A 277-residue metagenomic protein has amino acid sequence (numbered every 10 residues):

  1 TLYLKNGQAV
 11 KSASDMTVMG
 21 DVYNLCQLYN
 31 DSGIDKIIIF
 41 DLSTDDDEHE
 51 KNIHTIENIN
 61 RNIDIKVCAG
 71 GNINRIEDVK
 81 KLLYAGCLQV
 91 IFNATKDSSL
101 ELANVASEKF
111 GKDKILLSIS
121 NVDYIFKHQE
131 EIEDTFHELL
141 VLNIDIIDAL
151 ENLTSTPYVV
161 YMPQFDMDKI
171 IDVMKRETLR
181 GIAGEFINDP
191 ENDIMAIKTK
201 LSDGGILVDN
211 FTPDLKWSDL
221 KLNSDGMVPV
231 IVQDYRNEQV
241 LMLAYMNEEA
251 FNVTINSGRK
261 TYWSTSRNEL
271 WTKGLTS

Functional and structural regions predicted by a protein language model:
T1-I65, I73-E77, K81, K112-L117 (+2 more regions): Conserved N-terminal beta1-alpha1 strand-loop-helix module at the mouth
T1-L2, N6, D15-V18, D113-V122 (+2 more regions): Active-site pocket-lining/capping segments in soluble small-molecule metabolic enzymes
N30, I56-R61, L83, A103-G111 (+3 more regions): Surface-exposed amphipathic alpha-helices with a cationic face
T44, K80-L102, L140-I147, P163-A196: Glycine-rich phosphate-binding active-site loops on the catalytic face of alpha/beta enzymes
I63-D64, D113, I132-H137, E151-V159 (+2 more regions): Structural alpha-beta junctions
A69: Conserved phosphate/oxyanion-binding catalytic-loop motifs
E185-D214: Extended, intrinsically disordered, low-complexity segments
D203-S277: Binding-site signature for planar aromatic cofactors or substrates
